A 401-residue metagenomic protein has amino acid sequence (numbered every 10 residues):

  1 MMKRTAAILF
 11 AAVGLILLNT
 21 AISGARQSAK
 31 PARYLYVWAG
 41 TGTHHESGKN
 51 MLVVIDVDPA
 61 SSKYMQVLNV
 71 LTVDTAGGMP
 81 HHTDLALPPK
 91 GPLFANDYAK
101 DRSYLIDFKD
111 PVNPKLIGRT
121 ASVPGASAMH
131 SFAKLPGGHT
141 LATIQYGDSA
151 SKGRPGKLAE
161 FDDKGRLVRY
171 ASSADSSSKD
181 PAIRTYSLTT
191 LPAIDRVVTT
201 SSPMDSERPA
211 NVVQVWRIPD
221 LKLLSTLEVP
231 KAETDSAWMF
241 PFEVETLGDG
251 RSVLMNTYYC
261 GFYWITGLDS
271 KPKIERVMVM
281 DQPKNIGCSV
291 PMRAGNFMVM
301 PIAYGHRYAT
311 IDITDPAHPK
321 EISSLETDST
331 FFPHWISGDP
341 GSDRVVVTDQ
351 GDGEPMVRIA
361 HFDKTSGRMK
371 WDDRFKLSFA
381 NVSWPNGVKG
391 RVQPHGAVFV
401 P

Functional and structural regions predicted by a protein language model:
H44-G48, Y98-D101, S149-P155, D205-N211 (+4 more regions): Short, solvent-exposed loop/turn segments at conserved positions within beta-propeller repeat blades
S47, D74-P88, V123-P136, S176-D195 (+4 more regions): Beta-rich, blade/repeat-based domains predominating in secreted/periplasmic proteins but also intracellular
I55-K63, L105-P114, D163-L167, V215-L224 (+3 more regions): Short loop/turn segments immediately following beta-strands, especially the blade-tip and inter-blade linker loops
K63-V73, K115-S122, V168-D175, L223-P230 (+3 more regions): Beta-propeller fold detector
Y64-K134: Blade-loop segments of beta-propeller domains
F108-P192, P203: Asp-box/WD-like beta-propeller blade repeats and closely related beta-sheet repeat scaffolds
I183, L188-A309: Beta-propeller domains
D343, T348-P401: Blade-level signature of beta-propeller repeat domains, shared across WD40, Kelch, NHL, RCC1 and BNR/Asp-box propellers
